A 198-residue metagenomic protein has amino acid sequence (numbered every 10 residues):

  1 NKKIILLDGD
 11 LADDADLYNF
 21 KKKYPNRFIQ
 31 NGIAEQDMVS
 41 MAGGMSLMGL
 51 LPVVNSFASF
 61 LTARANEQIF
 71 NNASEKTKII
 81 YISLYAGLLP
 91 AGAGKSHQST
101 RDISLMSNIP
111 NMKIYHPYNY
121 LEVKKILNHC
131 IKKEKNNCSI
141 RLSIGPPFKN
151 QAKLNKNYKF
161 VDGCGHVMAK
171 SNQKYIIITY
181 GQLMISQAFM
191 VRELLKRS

Functional and structural regions predicted by a protein language model:
N1, Y18-K21, D102, K124-S139 (+1 more regions): Glycine-/acidic-rich phosphate or pyrophosphate-binding loops and their flanking alpha/beta elements
N1-P147: Thiamine diphosphate
M48, R197-S198: Conserved dinucleotide-binding and phosphotransfer motif residues
